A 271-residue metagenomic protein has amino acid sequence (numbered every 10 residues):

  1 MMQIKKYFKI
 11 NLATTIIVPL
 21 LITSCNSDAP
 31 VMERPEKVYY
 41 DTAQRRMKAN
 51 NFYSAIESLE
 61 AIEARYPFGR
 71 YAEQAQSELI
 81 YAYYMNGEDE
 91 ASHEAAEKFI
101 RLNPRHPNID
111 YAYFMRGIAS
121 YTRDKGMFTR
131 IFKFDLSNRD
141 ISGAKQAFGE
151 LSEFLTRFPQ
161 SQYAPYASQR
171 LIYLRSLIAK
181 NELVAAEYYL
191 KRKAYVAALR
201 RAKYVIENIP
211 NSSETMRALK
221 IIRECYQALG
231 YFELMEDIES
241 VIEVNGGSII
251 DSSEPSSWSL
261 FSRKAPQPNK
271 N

Functional and structural regions predicted by a protein language model:
M2-T15: Bacterial N-terminal signal peptides that target proteins for export
I4-Y7, C25-N271: Acidic, polar-rich low-complexity tracts and alpha-helical solenoid repeat scaffolds
